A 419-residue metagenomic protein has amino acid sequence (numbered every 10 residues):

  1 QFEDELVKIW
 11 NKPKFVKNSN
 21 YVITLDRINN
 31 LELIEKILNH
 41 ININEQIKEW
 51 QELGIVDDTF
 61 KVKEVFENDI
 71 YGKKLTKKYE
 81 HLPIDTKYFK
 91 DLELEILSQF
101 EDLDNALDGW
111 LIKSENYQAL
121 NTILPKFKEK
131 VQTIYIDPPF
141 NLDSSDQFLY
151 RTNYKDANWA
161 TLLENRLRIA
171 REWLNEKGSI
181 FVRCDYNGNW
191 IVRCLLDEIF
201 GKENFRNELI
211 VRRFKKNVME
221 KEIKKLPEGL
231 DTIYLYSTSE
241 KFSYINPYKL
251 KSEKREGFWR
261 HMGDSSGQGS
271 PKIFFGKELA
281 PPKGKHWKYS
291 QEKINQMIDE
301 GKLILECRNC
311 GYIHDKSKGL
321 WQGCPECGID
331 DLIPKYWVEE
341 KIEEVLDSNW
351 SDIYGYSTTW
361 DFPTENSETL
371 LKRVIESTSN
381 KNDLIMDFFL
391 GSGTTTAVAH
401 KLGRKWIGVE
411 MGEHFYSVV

Functional and structural regions predicted by a protein language model:
D4-L384, F415-Y416: Class I S-adenosyl-L-methionine
D143, G393, A397: Glycine-rich SAM-binding Motif I of class I
E172, A397-V398: Hydrophobic/aromatic ligand-binding patch that stacks against planar heteroaromatic rings of cofactors or nucleotides
F389-G391: Class I SAM-dependent methyltransferase "Motif I" SAM/SAH-binding loop
K405-I407: Short beta-strand element of Class I
V409-M411: Conserved acidic E/D residue at the C-terminus of a beta-strand in Rossmann-like folds
V419: Conserved SAM-binding loop
